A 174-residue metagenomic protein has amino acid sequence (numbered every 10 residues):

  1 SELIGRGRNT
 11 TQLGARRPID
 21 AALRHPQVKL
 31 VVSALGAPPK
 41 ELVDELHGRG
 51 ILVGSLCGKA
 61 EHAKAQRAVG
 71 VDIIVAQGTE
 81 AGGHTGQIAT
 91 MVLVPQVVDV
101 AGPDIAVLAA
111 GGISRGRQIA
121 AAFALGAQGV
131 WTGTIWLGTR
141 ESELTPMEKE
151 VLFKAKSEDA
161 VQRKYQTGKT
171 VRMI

Functional and structural regions predicted by a protein language model:
S1-D104: Active-site entrance/lid segments in N-terminal catalytic domains of soluble metabolic enzymes
Q87, V92-L108, S114-I174: Conserved active-site-proximal phosphate/metal-binding subdomains
